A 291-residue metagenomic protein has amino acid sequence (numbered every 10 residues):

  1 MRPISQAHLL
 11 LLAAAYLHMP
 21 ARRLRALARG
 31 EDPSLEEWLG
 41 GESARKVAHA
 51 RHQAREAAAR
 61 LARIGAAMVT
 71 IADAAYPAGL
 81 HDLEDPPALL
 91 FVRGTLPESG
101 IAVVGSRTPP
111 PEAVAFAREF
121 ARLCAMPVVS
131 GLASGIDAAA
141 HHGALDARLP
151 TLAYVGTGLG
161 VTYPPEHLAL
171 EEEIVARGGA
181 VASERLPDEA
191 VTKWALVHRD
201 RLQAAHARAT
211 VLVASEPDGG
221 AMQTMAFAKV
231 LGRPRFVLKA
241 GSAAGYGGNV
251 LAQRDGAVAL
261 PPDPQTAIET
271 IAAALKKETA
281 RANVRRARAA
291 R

Functional and structural regions predicted by a protein language model:
M1-D73, D255: Short, small/acidic-rich helices and loops at N termini and domain boundaries of DNA replication/processing enzymes
M1-Q6, M68-R291: Glycine-biased, small-residue-rich flexible motifs in mid-sequence functional cores and linkers
